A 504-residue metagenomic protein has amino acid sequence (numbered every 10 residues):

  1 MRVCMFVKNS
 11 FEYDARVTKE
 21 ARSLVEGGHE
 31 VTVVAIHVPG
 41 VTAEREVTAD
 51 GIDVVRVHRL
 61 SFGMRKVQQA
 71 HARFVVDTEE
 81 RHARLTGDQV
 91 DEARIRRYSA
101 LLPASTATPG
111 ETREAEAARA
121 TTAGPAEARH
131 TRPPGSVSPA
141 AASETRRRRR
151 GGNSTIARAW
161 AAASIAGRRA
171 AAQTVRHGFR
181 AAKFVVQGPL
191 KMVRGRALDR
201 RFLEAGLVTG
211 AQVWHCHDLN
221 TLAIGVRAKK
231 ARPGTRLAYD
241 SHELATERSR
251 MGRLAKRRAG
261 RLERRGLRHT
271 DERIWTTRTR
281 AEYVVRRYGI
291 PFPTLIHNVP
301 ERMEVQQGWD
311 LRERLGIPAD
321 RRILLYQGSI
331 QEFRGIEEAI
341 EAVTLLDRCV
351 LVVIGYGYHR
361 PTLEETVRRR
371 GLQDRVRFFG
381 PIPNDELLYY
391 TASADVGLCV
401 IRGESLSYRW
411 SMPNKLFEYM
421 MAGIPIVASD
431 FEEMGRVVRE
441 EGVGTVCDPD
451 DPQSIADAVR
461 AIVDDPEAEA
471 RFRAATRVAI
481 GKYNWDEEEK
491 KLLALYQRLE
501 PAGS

Functional and structural regions predicted by a protein language model:
M1-H58, D77, R81-A163, E272 (+1 more regions): N-terminal subdomain of nucleotide-sugar transferases
E20, P189-V208, A223, K230-A231 (+1 more regions): Membrane-proximal helix-turn-helix segments that form the acceptor-binding/catalytic region of lipid-linked
D53-R56, T246, R253-K256, G260-G308 (+2 more regions): Donor nucleotide-sugar binding/catalytic pocket of nucleotide-sugar-dependent glycosyltransferases
L60, I354, P361-Y389, V396: Nucleotide-activated donor-binding/catalytic signature segment of Leloir-type glycosyltransferases, i.e., the conserved
I274, I317-V343, V352, R473 (+1 more regions): Conserved donor-binding/catalytic core segment of Leloir-type glycosyltransferases
L315, D450, E467-Q497: A charged, aromatic-enriched C-terminal amphipathic alpha-helix characteristic of glycosyltransferases across folds
V396-C399, E418-A428: Short hydrophobic beta-strand element within catalytic cores of glycosyltransferases and related nucleotide-activated
E440-E441, T445-P452, A461-E467: Conserved acidic donor-binding segment of nucleotide-sugar-dependent glycosyltransferases
